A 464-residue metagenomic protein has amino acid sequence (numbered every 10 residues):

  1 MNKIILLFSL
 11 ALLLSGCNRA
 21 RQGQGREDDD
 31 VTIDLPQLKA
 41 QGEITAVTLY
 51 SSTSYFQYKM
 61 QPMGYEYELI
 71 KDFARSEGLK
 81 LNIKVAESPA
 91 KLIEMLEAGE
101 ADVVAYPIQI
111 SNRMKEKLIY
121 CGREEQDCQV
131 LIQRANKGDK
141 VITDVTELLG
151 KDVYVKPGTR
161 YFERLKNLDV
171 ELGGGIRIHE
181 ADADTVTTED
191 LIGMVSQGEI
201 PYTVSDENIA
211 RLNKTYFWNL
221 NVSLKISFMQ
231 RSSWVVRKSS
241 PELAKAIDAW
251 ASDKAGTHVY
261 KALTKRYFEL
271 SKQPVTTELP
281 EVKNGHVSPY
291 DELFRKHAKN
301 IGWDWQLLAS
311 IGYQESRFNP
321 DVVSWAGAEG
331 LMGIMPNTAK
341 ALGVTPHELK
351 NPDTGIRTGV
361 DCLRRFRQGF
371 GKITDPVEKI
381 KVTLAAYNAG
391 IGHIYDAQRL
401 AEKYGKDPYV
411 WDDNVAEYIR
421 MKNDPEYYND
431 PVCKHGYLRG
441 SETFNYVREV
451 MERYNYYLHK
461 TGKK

Functional and structural regions predicted by a protein language model:
L14-G16: C-terminal motif of bacterial Sec signal peptides marking the signal peptidase cleavage site
N18-D29, G64-S76, A135-F162, E207-I209 (+4 more regions): Extended ligand-binding regions for polar small-molecule ligands
R19-I108, N112-E116, I178-V186, I247: Extracytoplasmic small-molecule ligand-binding "clamshell" domains of the periplasmic binding protein/Venus flytrap
T45-S54, K59-R75, Q109, V130-V186 (+2 more regions): Bilobed "Venus flytrap"/periplasmic-binding protein-like clamshell domains and structurally analogous long
A90, A105-K117, K166-E171, G193-F228 (+2 more regions): A ligand-binding cleft/hinge motif common to bilobed small-molecule-binding domains
P157, D321-H347, T354-R365, V450: Substrate-binding/active-site groove segments that recognize and process beta-1,4-linked N-acetyl-hexosamine
L270-F318, D353-I356, G371-T374, G462-K464: Export/targeting segments at the very N-terminus of extracytoplasmic proteins
T383-Y456: Catalytic and substrate-binding regions of cell-wall glycan-acting enzymes that process beta-1,4-linked
